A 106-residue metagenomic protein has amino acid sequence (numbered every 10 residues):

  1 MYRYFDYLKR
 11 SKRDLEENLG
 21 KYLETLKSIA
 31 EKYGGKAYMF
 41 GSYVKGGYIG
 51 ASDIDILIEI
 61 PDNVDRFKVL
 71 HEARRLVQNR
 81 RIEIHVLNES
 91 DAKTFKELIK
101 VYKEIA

Functional and structural regions predicted by a protein language model:
M1-Y38, V44-A51, I60-A106: Catalytic core of pol beta-like nucleotidyltransferases
I54-I56: Amphipathic, hydrophobic secondary-structure cores in small proteins
